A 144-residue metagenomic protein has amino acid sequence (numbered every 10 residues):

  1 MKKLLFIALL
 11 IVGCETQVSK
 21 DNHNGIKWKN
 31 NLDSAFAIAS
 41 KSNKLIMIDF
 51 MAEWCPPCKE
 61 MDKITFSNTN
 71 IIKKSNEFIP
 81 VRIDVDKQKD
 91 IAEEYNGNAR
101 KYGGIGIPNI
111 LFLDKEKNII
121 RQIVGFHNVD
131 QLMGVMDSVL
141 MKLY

Functional and structural regions predicted by a protein language model:
L4-V12: Sec-dependent N-terminal signal peptides
I7, S42, E77-F78: Structured helix-beta-strand junction loops
E15-Q17: Bacterial signal peptide processing site
D21-I26: N-terminal low-complexity, Pro/Thr/Ser-rich intrinsically disordered segments that act as propeptides or flexible
W28-L45: A short beta-strand-turn-helix
F36, F66-M141: Thioredoxin-like thiol-disulfide oxidoreductase module
N43-I46, F50-W54, G106: Short pre-active-site segment immediately N-terminal to redox-active cysteine/selenocysteine motifs in thiol-based
F50-T65: Conserved redox-active cysteine motifs that mediate thiol-disulfide chemistry, especially di-cysteine Cys-X(1-2)-Cys
